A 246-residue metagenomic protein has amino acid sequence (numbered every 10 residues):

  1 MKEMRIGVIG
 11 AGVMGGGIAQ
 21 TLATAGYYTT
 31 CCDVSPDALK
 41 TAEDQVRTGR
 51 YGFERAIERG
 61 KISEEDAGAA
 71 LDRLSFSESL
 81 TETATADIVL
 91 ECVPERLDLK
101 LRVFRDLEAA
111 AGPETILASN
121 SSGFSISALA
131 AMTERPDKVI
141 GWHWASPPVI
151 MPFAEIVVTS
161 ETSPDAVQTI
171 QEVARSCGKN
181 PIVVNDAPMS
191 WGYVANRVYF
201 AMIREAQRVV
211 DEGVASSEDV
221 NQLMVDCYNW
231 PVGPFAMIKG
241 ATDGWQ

Functional and structural regions predicted by a protein language model:
M1-R55, A110: NAD(P)+-binding Rossmann beta1-loop-alpha1 motif at the extreme N-terminus of oxidoreductases
A25-Y27, R135, I156-A187, M202-W230: Internal alpha-helical scaffold of NAD(P)-dependent oxidoreductase catalytic cores
V34-D37, T41, G52-L117, F124: Rossmann-like NAD(P)-binding element
V34-T48, G52-A67, I156-A166, G192-Y199: Rossmann-like dinucleotide-binding cores of NAD(P)H-dependent redox enzymes
R73-S77, D226-P231: A short structural micro-motif
I116-D186, Y193-N196: Rossmann-fold dinucleotide-binding core
